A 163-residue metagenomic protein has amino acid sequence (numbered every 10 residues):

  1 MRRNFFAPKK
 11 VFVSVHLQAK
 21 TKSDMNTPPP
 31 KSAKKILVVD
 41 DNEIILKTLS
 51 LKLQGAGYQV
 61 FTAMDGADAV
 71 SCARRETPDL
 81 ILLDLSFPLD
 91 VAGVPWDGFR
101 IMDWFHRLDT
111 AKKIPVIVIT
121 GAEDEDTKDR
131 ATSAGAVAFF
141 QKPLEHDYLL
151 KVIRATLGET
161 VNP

Functional and structural regions predicted by a protein language model:
E43-F61: Two-component/phosphorelay signaling modules centered on CheY-like receiver
T62-S71, P95-G98: Helix N-cap/capping motif at the beta->alpha junctions
D68, L144-I153: C-terminal output helix
E76-P88: Active-site beta3 strand of CheY-like receiver
T77-D79, D109-P115: His-Asp phosphorelay/catalytic-motif detector in bacterial-type signaling
I81, F139-F140: Two-component signal transduction core modules
G93, R100, K112, E123-A138 (+1 more regions): Alpha4 helix (beta4-alpha4-beta5 surface) of REC/receiver domains from two-component response regulators
